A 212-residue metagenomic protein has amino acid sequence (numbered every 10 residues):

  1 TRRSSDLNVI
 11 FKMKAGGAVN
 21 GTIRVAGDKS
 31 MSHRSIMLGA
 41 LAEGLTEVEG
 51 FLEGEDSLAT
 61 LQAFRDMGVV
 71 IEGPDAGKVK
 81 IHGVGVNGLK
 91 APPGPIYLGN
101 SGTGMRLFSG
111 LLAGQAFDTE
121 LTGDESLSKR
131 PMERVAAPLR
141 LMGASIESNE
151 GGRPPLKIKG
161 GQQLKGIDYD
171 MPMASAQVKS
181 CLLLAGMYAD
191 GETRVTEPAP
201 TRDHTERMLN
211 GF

Functional and structural regions predicted by a protein language model:
T1-R3: Positively charged, low-complexity/disordered segments
S5-F212: Structural preference for solvent-exposed beta-strand-turn elements and adjacent flexible terminal/loop segments within
